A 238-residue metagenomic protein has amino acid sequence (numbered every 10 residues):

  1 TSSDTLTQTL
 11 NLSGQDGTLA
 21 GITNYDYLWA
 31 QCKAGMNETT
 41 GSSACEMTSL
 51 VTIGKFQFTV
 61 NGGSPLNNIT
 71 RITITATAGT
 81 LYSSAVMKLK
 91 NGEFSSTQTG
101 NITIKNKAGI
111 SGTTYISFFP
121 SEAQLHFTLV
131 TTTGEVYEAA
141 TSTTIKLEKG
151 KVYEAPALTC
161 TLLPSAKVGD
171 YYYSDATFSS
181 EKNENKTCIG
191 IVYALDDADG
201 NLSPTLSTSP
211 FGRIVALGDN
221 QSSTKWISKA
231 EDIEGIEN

Functional and structural regions predicted by a protein language model:
T1-G62, A139-T141, E148-E154, T159-L162: Short, low-hydrophobicity acidic/polar segments
T1-S3, P65-L147: Tryptophan-paired
A34-T40, K107-I110, A198, T205-T208: Short, ordered beta-strand-loop transition motifs
C45-T48, G63-S64, S117-F119, T144-K146 (+3 more regions): A general structural signal for short secondary-structure junctions and capping/turn motifs
V51-K55, I69-R71, P210-I214: Extracellular structured ligand-interaction cores
F58, I74-A76, L129, A157 (+1 more regions): Hydrophobic side chains in beta-strands
N61-L66, G79-T80, D219-S223: Acidic glycine-/aspartate-rich tracts in secreted/extracellular proteins
T159-N238: Short, compositionally biased
